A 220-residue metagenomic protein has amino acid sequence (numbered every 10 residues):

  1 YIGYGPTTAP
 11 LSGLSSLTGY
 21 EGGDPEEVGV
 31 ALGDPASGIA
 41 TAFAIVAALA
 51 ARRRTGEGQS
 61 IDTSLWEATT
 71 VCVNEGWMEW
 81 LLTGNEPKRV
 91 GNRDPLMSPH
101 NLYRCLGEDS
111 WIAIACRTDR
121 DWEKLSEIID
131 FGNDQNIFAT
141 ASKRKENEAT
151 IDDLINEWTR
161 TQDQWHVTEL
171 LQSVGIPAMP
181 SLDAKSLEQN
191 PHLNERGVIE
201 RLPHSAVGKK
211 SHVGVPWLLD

Functional and structural regions predicted by a protein language model:
Y1-W111, A115-C116: Active-site-adjacent "lid/gating" segments in soluble enzymes
T69, N147, S186-N190: Beta-rich nucleic-acid/ligand-interaction surfaces
K88, L102-L106, S186-D220: Terminal low-complexity tails and localization/encapsulation signals of metabolic enzymes
R93, V167-Q172, L202-S205: Short coil/turn segments at secondary-structure boundaries
P99-V174, A178: Aromatic-enriched alpha-helical interface/lid elements that frame and gate functional surfaces
Q172-L193: Conserved PLP cofactor-binding pocket of PLP-dependent enzymes
